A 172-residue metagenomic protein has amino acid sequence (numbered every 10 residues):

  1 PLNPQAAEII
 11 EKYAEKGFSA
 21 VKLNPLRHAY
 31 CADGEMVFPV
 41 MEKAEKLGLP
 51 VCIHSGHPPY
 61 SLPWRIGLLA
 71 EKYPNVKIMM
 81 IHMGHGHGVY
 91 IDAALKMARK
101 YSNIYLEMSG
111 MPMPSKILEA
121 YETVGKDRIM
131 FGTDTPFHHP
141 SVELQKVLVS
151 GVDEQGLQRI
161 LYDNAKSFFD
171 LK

Functional and structural regions predicted by a protein language model:
P1-C52, K100: Active-site gating/metal-coordination segments in enzymes
P1-L2, N24-H28, H54-P58, M83-G86 (+2 more regions): Active-site beta-loop-alpha junctions enriched in small/polar residues
Q5-A14, A32-V40, P59-Y73, H87-A98 (+1 more regions): Distinct, well-ordered alpha-helical segments
Y13, V21, A44, H82 (+5 more regions): Conserved, mostly hydrophobic/aromatic
S19-K22, G48-C52, K77-M79, N103-E107 (+1 more regions): Structural preference for beta-strand elements that scaffold enzyme active sites
I78-H82, S109, D127-S141: Short acidic/histidine-rich active-site segments
M83-G88, L95-S102, E107-S109: Domain-core and long-helix interface of multi-subunit machines
K126-R128, S141-K172: Mid-to-C-terminal alpha-helical segments outside catalytic/metal-binding sites
